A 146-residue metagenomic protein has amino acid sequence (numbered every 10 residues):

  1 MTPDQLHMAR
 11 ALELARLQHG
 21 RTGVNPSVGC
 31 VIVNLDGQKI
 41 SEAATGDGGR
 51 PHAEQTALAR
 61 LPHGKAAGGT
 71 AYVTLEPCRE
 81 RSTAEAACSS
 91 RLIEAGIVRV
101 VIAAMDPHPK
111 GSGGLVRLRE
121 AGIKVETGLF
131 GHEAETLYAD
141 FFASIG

Functional and structural regions predicted by a protein language model:
M1-T22, R81-G146: Zinc-dependent deaminase
V24-V28, P51: Short, basic and Ser/Thr-rich N-terminal targeting/leader segments
S27-G37: Short beta-strand scaffold segments in enzyme catalytic cores
S27-V28, A66-G69, G96-V98, A121: Short coil/turn connectors at secondary-structure junctions
L35, T74-E76, A104-M105: Cofactor-binding loop segments of dinucleotide-utilizing enzymes, especially the Rossmann-like FAD- and NAD(P)+-binding
S41-A43: Short hydrophobic alpha-helix segments
T45-G49: A short acidic/small-residue loop/turn micro-motif
E54-S82: Mobile, glycine- and charge-enriched loop segments and immediately flanking short secondary-structure elements within
